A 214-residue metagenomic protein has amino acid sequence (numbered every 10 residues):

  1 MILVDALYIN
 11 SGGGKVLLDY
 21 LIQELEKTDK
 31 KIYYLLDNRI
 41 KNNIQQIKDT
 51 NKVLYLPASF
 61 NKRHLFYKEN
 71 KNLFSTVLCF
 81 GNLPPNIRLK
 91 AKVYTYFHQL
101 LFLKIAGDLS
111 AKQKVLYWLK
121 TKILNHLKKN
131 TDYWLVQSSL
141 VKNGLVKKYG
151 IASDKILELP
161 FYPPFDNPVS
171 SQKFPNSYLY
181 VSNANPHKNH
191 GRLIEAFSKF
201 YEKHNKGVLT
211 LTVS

Functional and structural regions predicted by a protein language model:
L3, N10, L17-E24, T28-P84: Active-site donor-binding segments of glycosyltransferases and PAPS-dependent sulfotransferases
L3, Q172-K188, I194-F197, T210: Conserved donor-binding/catalytic core segment of Leloir-type glycosyltransferases
A6-Y8, N82, F161, Y180-P186 (+1 more regions): Conserved donor-binding loops in enzymes that form glycosidic bonds
G12-Q23, N185-K199: A conserved mid-protein helix/loop that constitutes part of the nucleotide-sugar donor-binding site
K30-Y33, H190, I194-S214: A conserved nucleotide-sugar
T76-L78, R88-L109: Active-site proximal beta-strand in glycosyltransferases
Q113-W134: Membrane-proximal helix-turn-helix segments that form the acceptor-binding/catalytic region of lipid-linked
K129-P168: Donor nucleotide-sugar binding/catalytic pocket of nucleotide-sugar-dependent glycosyltransferases
